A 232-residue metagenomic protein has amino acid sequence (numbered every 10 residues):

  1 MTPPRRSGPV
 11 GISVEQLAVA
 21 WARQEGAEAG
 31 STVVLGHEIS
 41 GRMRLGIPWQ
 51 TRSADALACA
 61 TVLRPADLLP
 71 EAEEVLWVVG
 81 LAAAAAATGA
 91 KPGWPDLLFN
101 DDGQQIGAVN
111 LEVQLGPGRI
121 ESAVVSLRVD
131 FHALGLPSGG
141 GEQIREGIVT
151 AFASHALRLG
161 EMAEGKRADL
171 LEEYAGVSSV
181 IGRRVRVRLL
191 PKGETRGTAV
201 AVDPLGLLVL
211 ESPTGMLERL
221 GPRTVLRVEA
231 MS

Functional and structural regions predicted by a protein language model:
M1-A85, I181, A230-M231: N-terminal lobe of the biotin/lipoate ligase/transferase fold
S7-G8, G93-P95: Conserved beta-strand termini and adjacent loop/short-helix elements that scaffold enzyme active sites in alpha/beta
E15, D96-L97, D203: Acidic side chains
W21, Q50, W94-F99, E112: A broadly tuned "polar low-complexity/structure-edge" signature
G36, P95, S126: Generic enzyme active-site microenvironment
G41, L97, R128: Active-site glycine-centered loops adjacent to acidic/histidine catalytic or metal-binding residues that shape
L45, C59, W94-P95, M216: Glycine-rich, flexible loop/turn motifs
P65-P92, D102-S232: Long, positively charged amphipathic alpha-helical accessory segments at protein N-termini or as interdomain linkers
